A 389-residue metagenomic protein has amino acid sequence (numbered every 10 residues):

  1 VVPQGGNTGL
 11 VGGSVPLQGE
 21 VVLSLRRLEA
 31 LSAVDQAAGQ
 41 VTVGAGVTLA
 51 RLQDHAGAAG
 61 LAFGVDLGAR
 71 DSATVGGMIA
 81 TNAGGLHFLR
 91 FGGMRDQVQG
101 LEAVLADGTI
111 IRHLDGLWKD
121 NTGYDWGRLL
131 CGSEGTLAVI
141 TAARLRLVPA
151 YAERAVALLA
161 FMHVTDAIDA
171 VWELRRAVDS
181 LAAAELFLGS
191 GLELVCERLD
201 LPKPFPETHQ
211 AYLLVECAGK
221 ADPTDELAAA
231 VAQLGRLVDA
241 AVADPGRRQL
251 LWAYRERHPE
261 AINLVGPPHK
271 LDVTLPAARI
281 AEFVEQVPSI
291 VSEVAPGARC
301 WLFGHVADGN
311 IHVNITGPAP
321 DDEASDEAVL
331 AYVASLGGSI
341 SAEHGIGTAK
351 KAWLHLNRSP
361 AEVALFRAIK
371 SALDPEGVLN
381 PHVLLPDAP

Functional and structural regions predicted by a protein language model:
V1-P389: Noncatalytic alpha-helical scaffold of FAD-dependent oxidoreductases
